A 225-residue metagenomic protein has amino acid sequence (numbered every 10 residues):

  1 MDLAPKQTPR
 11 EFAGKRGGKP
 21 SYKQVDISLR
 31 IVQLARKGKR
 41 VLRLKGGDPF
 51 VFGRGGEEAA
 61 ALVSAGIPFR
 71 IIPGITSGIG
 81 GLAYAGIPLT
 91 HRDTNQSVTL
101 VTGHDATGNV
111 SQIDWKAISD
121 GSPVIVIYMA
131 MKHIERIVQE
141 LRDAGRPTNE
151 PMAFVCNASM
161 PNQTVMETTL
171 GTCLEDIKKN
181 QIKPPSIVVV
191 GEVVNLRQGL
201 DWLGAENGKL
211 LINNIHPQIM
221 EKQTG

Functional and structural regions predicted by a protein language model:
M1, L62, G81-L82, I137 (+1 more regions): Hydrophobic packing residues within well-ordered alpha-helices of enzyme cores
M1-I75, L174: Class I S-adenosyl-L-methionine
M1-L3, K19-D26, G80-L82, N109-V110 (+1 more regions): Short, charged, surface-exposed secondary-structure boundary motifs
A4, A85-G86, L141, G145: Active-site catalytic pocket residues across diverse enzymes, especially alpha/beta-hydrolases
A13-K15, T102-G103, N157: Active-site donor-binding loop signature of nucleotide-sugar glycosyltransferases
D26, K37-V41, R54, N95-S97 (+1 more regions): A contiguous loop/helix-start segment that scaffolds small-molecule binding in enzyme catalytic cores
G46-G121, T164-E167: Class I SAM-dependent methyltransferase SAM-binding "motif I" and its flanking Rossmann-like core
